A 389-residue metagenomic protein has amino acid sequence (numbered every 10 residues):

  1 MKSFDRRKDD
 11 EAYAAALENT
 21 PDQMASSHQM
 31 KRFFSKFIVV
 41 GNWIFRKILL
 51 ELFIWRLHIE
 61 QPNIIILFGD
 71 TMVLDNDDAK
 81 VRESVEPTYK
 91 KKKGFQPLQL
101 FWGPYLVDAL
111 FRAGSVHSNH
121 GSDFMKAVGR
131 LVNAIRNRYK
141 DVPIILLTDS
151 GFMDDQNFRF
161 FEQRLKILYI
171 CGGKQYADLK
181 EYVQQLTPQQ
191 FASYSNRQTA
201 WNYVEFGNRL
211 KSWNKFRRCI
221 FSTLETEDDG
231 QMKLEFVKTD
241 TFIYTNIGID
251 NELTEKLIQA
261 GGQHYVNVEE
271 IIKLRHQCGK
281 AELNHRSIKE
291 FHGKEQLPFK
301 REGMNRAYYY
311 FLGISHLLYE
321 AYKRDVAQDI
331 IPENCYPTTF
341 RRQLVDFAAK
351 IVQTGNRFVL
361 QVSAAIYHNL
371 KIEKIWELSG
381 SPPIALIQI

Functional and structural regions predicted by a protein language model:
M1-F4, P21-D22, S26, M30 (+8 more regions): Short, conserved catalytic/metal-binding motifs centered on acidic residues
M1-I48, W102-L106, R136, I144-L146 (+5 more regions): Short, positively charged, Gly/Tyr-enriched micro-motifs that form contact patches at catalytic or ligand/partner
P21-Q23, S27-Q99: Active-site-proximal, Lys/Arg-enriched surface segment that forms a nucleic-acid-binding/basic interface patch
P87-Y139: Electropositive, glycine- and tryptophan-enriched low-complexity nucleic-acid-binding patches
N119-D178: Domain-level cores of phosphate- or acyl-group-handling catalytic modules
L168-L283, S287-E290, S381-I389: An anionic, glycine-rich sequence signature occurring as long contiguous blocks
E255-A260, H264-R275, E290-A307, K323-C335 (+1 more regions): Short, solvent-exposed helix-loop connector elements
L318-I389: A short, flexible helix-boundary coil/loop motif
